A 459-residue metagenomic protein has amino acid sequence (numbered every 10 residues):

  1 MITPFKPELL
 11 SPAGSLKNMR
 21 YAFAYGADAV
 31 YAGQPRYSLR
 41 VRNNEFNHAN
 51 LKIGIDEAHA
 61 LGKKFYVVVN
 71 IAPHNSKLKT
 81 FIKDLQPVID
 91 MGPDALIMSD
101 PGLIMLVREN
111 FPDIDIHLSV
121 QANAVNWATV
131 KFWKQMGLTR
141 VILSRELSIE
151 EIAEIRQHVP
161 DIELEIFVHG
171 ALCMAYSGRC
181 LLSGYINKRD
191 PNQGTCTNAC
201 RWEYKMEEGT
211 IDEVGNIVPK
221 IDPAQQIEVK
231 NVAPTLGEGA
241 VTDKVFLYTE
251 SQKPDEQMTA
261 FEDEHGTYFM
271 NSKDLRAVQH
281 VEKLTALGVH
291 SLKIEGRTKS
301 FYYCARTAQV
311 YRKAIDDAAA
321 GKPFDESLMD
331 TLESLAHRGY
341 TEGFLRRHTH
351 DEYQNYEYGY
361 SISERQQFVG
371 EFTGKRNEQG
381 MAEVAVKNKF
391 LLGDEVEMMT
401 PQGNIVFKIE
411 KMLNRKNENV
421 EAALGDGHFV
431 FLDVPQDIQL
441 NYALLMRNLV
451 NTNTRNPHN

Functional and structural regions predicted by a protein language model:
I2-A124, I142-L143, E150-S291, T298-T373 (+3 more regions): Active-site pocket-lining/capping segments in soluble small-molecule metabolic enzymes
N126-A128: Conserved nucleotide-cofactor-binding alpha/beta core module
G137-L138: As written
R376-E378: Short acidic-glycine loop/turn motifs at beta-strand connectors
